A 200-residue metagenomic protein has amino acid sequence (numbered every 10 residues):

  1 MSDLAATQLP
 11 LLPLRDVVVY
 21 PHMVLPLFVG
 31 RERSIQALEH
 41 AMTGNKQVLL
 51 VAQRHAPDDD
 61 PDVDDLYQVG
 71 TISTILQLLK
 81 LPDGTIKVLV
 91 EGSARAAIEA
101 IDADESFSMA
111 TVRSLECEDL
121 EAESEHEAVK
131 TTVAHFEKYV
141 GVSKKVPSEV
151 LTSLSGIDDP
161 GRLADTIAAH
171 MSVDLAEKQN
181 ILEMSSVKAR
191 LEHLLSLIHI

Functional and structural regions predicted by a protein language model:
M1-I198: N-terminal low-complexity, acidic/polar interaction/targeting segments
